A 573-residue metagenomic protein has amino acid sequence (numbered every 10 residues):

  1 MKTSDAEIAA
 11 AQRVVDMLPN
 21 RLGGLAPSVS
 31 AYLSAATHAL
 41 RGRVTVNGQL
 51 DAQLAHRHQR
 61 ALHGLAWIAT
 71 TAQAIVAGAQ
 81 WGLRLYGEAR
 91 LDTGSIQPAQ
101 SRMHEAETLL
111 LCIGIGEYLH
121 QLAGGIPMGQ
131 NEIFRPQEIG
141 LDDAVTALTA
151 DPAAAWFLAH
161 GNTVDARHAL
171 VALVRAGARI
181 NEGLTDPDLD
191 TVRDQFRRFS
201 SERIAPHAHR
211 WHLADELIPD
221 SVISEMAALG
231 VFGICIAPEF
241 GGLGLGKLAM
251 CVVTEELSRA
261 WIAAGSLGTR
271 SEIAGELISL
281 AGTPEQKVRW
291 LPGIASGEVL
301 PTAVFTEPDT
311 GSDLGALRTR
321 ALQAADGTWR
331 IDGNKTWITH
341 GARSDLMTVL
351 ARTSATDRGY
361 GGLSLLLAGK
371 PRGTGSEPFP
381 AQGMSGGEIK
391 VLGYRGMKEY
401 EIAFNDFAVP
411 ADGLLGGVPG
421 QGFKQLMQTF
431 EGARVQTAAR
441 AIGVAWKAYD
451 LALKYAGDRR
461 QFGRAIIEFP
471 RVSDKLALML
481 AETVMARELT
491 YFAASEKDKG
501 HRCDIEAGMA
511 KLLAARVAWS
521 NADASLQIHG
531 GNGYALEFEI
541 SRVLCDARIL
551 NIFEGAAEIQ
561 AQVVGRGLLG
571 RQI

Functional and structural regions predicted by a protein language model:
K2-A260, A264, T269, A281-G282 (+7 more regions): Alpha-helical interface subdomain recognition
T269-G275: Short, conserved phosphate-binding/catalytic loop or strand-edge motifs used in phosphoryl-/nucleotidyl-transfer
G297-F305: A short, Trp-centered hydrophobic/proline-enriched beta-strand micro-motif
D309-S312, W337-H340, A355-D357, K390-K398: Short Gly/Pro-enriched turn/cap motifs at secondary-structure boundaries
T319-L322: A structural signal for short hydrophobic beta-strand segments in well-ordered beta-sheet cores
T328, D332-M384: A short core secondary-structure module
T374-D406: Flexible, small-/acidic-enriched active-site or ligand-binding loops
I402, D406-K424: Long, acidic (Asp/Glu-rich), low-complexity accessory segments flanking structured domains
